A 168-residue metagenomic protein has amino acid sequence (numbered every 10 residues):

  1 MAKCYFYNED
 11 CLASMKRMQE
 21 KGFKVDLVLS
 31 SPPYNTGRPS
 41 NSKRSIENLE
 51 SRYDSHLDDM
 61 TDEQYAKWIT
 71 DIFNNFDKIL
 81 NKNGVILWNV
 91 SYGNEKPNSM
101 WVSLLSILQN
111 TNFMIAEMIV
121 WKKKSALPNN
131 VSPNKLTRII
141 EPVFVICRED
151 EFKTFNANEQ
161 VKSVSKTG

Functional and structural regions predicted by a protein language model:
A2-G168: Core catalytic lobe of class I
